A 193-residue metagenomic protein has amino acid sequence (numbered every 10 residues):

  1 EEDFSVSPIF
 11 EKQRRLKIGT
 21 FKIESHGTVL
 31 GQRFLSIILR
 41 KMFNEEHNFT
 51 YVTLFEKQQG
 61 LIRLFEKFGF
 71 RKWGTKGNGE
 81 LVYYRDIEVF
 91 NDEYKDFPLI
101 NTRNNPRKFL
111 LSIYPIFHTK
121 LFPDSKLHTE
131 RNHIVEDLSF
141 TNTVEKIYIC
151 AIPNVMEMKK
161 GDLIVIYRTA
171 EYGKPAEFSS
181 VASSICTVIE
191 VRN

Functional and structural regions predicted by a protein language model:
E1-K17: Conserved acyl-donor/pantetheine-binding loop and adjacent beta-alpha core of acyl/acetyltransferases and related
G19-L30, F55: A short, internal acetyl-CoA/4′-phosphopantetheine-binding micro-motif in the GNAT/acyltransferase core
G27-F43, K67: Conserved acetyl-CoA-binding loop-helix of GNAT-fold acetyltransferases
M42-E56: Conserved GNAT acetyl-CoA-binding A-motif
E56-K76: Conserved active-site alpha-helix within GNAT-family acetyltransferase domains
R85-K160: Compositionally biased, charged N-terminal/linker segments
N154-G173: Short coil-to-beta transition motif at edge beta-strands of beta-rich domains
A176-N193: Aromatic- and Lys/Arg-enriched surface recognition patch
